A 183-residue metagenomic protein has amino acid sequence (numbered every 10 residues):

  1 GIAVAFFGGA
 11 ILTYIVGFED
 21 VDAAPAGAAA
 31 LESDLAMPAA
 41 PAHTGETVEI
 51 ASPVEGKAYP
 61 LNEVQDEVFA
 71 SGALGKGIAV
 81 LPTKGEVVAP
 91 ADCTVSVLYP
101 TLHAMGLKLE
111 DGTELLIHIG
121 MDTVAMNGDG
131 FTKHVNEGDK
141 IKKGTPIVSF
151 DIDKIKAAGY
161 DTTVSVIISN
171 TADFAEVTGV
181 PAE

Functional and structural regions predicted by a protein language model:
G1-A3: C-terminal transmembrane helix-loop-helix hairpin of multi-pass membrane proteins
A5-E183: Contiguous, well-folded functional domains in the mature portion of proteins
